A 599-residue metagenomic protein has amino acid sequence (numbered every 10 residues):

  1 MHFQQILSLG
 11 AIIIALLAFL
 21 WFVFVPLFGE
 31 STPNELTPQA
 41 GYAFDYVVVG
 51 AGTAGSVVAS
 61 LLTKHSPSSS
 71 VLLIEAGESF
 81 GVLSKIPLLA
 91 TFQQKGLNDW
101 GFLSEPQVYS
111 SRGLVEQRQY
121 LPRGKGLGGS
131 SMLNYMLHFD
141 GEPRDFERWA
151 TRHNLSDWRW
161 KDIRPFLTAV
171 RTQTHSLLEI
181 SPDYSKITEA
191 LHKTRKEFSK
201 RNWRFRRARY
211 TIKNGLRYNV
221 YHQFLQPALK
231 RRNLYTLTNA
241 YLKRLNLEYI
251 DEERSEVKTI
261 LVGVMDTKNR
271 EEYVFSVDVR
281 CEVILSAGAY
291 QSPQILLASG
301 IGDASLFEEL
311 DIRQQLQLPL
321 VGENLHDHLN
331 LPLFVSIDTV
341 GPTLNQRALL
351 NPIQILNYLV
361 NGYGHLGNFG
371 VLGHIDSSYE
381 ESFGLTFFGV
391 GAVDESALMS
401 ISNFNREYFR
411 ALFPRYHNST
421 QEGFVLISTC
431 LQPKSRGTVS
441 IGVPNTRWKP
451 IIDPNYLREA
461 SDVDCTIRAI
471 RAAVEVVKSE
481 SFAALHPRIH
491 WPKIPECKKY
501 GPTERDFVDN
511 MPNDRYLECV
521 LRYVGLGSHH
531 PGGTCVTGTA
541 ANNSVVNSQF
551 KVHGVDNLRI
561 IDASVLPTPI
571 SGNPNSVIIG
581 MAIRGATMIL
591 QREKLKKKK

Functional and structural regions predicted by a protein language model:
H2-D45, M588-K598: Extreme N-terminal leader/targeting segments of oxidoreductases
Q4-G10, I14, V23, T151-V257 (+5 more regions): Conserved redox-cofactor binding core of oxidoreductases
F24-K161, P165, Q317-L318, H328-I337: N-terminal glycine-rich phosphate/pyrophosphate-binding loop and immediately adjacent elements
A54-K95, D145, D157-D162, Q291-P319 (+7 more regions): Classical protein tyrosine phosphatase
L61, H65-L72, G77-V82, P87 (+2 more regions): Glycine-rich loop(s) and the adjacent beta-strand/alpha-helix scaffold that form part
Q93-Y218, V340, R447-N455, S479-R488: Glycine-rich active-site loop/strand segments that organize a redox cofactor
K243-N246, Q421-L426, A483-P569: A glycine-rich dinucleotide-binding beta-alpha-beta segment and adjacent secondary-structure elements that constitute
P293, D303-T420, C430-L431, A460 (+8 more regions): Mid-to-C-terminal "cap/lid" subdomains and adjacent gly/pro-rich loops that border and regulate access to redox
